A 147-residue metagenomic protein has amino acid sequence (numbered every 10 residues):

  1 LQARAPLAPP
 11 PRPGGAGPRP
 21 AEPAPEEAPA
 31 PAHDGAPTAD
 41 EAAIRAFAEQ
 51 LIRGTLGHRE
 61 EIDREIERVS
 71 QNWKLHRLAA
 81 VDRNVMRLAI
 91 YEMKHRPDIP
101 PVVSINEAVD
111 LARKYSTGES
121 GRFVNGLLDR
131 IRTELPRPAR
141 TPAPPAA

Functional and structural regions predicted by a protein language model:
L1-A147: N-terminal interaction/assembly modules
